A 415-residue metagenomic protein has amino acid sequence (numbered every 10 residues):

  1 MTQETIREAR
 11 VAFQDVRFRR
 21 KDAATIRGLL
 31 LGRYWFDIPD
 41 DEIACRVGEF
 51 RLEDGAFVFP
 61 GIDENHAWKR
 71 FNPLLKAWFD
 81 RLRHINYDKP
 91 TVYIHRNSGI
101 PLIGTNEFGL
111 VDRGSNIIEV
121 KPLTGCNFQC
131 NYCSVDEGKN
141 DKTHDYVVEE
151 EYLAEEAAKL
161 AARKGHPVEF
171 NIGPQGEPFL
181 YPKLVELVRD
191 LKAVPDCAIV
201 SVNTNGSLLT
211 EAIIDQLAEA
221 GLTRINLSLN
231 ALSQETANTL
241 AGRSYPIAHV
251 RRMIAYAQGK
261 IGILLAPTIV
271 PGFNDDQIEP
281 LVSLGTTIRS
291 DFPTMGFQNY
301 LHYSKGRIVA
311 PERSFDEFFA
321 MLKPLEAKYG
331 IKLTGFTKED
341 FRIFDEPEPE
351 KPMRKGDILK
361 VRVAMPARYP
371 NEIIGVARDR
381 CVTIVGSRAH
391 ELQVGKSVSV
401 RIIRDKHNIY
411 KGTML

Functional and structural regions predicted by a protein language model:
M1-E42: Short Lys/Arg-enriched alpha/beta "domain-start" segment
F13-V16, G330-K332, E348-A367, K396-I403: Structural detector for short beta-strands of small beta-barrel domains
A56-P122, E137-K142, K159, R163-K164: N-terminal [4Fe-4S]-dependent radical SAM core
I117, S134-L153, L160-Y181, K192-T210 (+4 more regions): Core AdoMet radical
K121-E137, I374: Local cysteine-cluster metal-coordination motifs and their immediate loop/turn environment, predominantly Fe-S cluster
A248-R307, D316-K338: Conserved C-terminal portion of the radical SAM core fold that forms the substrate/S-adenosylmethionine-binding
V376-V394: Beta-strand/loop nucleic-acid-binding surfaces
H407-L415: OB-fold/S1-family single-stranded nucleic acid-binding modules
